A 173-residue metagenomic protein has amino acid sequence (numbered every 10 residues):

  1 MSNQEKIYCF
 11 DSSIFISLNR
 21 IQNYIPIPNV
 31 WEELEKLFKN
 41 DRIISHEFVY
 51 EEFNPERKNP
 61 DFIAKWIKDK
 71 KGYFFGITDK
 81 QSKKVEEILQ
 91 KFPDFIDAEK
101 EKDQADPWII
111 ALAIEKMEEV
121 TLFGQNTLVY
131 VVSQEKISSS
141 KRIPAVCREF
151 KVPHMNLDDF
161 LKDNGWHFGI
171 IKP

Functional and structural regions predicted by a protein language model:
M1-Q4: Non-catalytic pre-domain segments flanking phosphatase-related domains
K6-V129, I137-S139: Active-site-proximal, substrate-binding regions of enzyme catalytic domains and RNA-binding/basic surfaces
L122-P173: Acidic, PIN/NYN-like endoribonuclease modules and their adjacent C-terminal/linker elements
